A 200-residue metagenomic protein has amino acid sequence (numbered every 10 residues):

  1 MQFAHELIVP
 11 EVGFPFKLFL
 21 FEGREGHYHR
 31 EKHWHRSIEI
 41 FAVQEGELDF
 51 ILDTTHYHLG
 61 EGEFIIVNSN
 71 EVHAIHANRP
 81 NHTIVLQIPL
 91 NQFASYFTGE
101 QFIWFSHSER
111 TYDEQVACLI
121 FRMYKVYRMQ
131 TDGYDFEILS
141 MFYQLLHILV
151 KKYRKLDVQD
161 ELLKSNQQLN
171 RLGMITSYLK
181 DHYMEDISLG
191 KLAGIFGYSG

Functional and structural regions predicted by a protein language model:
M1-G60, A77, F102-W104: Generic protein-terminus/edge-of-domain signal
L59-V72: Conserved metal-binding segment of the jelly-roll/cupin
S69-Q92: Ligand-binding loop in jelly-roll beta-barrel domains
N91-R110: Double-stranded beta-helix
W104-E114, Y127-I138, H147-F196: Short, Lys/Arg-enriched, Trp-marked, Pro/Gly-tolerant hinge/linker segments that flank
Y112-R122: A structural motif
